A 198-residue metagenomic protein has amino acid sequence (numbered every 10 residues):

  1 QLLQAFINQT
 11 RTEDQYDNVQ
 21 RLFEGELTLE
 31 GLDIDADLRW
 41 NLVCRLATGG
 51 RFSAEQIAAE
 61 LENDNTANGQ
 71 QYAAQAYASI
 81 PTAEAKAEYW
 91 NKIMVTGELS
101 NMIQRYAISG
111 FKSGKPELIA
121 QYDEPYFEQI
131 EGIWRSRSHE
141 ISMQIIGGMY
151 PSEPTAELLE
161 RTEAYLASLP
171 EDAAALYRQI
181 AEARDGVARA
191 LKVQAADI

Functional and structural regions predicted by a protein language model:
Q1-I198: Long, ordered, helix-rich scaffold segments
